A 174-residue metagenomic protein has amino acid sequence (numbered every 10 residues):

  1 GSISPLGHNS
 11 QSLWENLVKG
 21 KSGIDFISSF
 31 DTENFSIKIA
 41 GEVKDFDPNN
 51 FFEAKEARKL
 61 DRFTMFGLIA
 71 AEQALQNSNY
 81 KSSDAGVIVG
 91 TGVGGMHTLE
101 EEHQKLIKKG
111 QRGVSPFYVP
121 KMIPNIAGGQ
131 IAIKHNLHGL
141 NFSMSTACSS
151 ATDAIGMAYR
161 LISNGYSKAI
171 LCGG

Functional and structural regions predicted by a protein language model:
G1-L140, R160-S163: Conserved "HGTGT" condensation-loop signature of ketosynthase/thiolase-family condensing enzymes that catalyze
L140-T146: Short loop-beta-helix segment that forms the pyridoxal 5′-phosphate
A151: Short conserved active-site loop signatures built around small residues
A154: Active-site histidine-anchored catalytic micro-motif
M157: Internal active-site segments that recognize and position negatively charged phosphoryl groups and nucleotide moieties
Y166-G174: Acyl-CoA/ACP chain-elongation machinery
